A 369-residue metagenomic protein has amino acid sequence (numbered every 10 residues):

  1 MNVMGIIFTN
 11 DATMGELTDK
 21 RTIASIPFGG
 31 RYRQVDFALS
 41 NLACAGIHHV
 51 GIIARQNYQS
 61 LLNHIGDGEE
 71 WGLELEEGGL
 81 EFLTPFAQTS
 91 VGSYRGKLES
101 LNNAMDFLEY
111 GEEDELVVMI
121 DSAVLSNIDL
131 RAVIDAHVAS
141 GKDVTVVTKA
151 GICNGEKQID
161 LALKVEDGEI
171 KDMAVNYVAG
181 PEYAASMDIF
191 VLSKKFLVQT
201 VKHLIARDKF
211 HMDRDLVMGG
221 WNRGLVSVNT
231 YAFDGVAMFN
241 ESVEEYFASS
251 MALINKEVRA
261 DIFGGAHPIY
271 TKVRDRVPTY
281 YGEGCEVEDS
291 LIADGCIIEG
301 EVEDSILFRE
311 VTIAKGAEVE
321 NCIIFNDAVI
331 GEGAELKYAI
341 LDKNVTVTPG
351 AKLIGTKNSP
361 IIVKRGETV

Functional and structural regions predicted by a protein language model:
M1-F8, K195, H203-V369: Left-handed beta-helix
M1-M251, V363: Unchanged
